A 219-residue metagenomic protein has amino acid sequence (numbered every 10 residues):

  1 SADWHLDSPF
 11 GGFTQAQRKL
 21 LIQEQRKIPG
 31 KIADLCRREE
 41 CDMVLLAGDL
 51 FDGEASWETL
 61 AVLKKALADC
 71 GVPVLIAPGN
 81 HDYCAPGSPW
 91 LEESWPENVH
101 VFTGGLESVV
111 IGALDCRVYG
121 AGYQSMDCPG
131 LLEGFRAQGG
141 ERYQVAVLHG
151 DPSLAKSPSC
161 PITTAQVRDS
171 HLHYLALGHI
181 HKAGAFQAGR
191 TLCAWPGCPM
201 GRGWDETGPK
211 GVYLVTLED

Functional and structural regions predicted by a protein language model:
S1-V62, G140: N-terminal active-site segment of His-dependent metallophosphoesterases
M43, G53-A194, C198-K210, T216: His/Asp/Glu-rich metal-coordinating catalytic cores of metallo-dependent phosphodiesterases/hydrolases acting on
